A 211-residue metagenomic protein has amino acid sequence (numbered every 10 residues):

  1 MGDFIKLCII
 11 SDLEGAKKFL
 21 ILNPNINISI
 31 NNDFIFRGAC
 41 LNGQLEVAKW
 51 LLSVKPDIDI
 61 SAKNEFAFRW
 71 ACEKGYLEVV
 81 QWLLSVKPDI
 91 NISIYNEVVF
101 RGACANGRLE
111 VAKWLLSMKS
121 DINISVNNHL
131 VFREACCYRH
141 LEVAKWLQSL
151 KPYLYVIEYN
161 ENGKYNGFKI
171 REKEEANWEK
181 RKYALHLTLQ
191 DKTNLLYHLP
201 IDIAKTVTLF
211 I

Functional and structural regions predicted by a protein language model:
M1-I5, I28-G38, S61-R69, S93-G102 (+2 more regions): Ankyrin-repeat boundary/"N-cap" motif
L7-I10, I157-N160, T193-L199: Short amphipathic N-terminal alpha-helix
G15, V47, E78-V79, V111 (+1 more regions): Conserved ankyrin/ankyrin-like repeat signature
N25-N27, D57-S61, D89-N91, D121-S125 (+1 more regions): The conserved C-terminal loop/turn that links adjacent ankyrin repeats
G163-G167, R171-I211: Cullin-RING E3 adaptor/co-adaptor recruitment helices
